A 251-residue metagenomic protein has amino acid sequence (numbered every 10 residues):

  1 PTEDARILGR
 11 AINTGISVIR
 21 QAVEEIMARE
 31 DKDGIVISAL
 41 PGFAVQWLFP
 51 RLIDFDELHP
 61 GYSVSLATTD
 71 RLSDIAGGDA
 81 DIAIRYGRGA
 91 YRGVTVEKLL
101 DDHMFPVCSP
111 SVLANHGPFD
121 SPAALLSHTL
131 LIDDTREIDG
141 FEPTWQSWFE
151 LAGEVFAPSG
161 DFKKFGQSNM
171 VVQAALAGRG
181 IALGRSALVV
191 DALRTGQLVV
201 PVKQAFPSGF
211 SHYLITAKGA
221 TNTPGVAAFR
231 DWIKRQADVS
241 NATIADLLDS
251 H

Functional and structural regions predicted by a protein language model:
P1-A28: Alpha-helical "hinge/linker" immediately C-terminal to small N-terminal DNA-binding modules
M27, S186-T195, K203-H251: C-terminal effector-binding regulatory domain of bacterial HTH transcription factors
K32-R92, D246-H251: Central regulatory/effector-binding core of bacterial HTH transcription factors
V36-S38, A83, L131, A182 (+1 more regions): Short, well-ordered beta-strand segments
P41-G42, P110-S111, N169, A187-L188: Alpha-helix/helix-capping structural signal
A67-F165: Acidic, Gly/Pro-rich loop/turn segments at junctions of secondary structure
Y91-K98, A192-V202: Ligand-binding "clamshell"
E154-V200, P207, N222: Hydrophobic hinge/microswitch elements
